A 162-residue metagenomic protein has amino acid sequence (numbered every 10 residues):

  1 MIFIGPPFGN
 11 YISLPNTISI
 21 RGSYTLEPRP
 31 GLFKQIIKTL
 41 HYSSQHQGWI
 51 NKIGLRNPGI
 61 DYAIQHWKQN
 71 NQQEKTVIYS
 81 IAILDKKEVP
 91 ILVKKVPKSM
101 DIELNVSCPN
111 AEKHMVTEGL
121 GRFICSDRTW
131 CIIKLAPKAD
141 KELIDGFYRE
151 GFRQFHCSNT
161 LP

Functional and structural regions predicted by a protein language model:
M1-G5, I18, T76-S80, D101-E103 (+2 more regions): Structural preference for beta-strand elements that scaffold enzyme active sites
M1-V77, A82-L84: N-terminal capping/small domains of soluble enzymes
P7-N10, A139-D140, T160: Short, polar loop motifs at secondary-structure junctions
S13-P15, K87-K98, K138-R153: Catalytic cores of alpha/beta
I20-T25, I36-I37, D101-S107, R153-L161: Non-cysteine beta-strand/loop elements that form the S-adenosyl-L-methionine
P30-K34, I60-W67, D85-K87, C108-T129 (+2 more regions): Active-site-adjacent beta->alpha loops and helix N-cap segments on the catalytic face of soluble alpha/beta enzymes
I36-T39, G119-R122, R149-G151: Short, hinge-like loop/turn segments at secondary-structure boundaries
S80-V116: Hydrophobic alpha-helical segments and helix pairs
